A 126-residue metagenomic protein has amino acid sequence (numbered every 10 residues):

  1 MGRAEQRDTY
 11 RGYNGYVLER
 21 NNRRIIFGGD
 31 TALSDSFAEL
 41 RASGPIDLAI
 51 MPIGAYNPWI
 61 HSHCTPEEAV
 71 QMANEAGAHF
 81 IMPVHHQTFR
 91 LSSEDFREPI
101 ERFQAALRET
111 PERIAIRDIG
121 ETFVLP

Functional and structural regions predicted by a protein language model:
M1-A42, I119-P126: Core dinuclear metal-dependent hydrolase active-site scaffold
L33-I119: Cap/insert and terminal regions of metallo-dependent hydrolase folds
